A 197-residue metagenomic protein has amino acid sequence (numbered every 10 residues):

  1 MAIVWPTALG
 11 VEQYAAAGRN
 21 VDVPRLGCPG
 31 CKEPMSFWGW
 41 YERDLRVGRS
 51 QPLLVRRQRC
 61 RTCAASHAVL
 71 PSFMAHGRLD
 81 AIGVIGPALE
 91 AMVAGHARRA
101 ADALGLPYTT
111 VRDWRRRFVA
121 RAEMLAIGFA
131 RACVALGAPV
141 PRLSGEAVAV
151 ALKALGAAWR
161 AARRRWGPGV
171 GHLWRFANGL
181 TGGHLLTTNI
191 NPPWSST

Functional and structural regions predicted by a protein language model:
M1-G10, N20, M124-T197: Long C-terminal interaction/binding lobes of large macromolecular proteins
M1-M74: Short, conserved DNA-binding cores of transcription-related domains
L9, A17, W38, V47 (+4 more regions): Feature targets compositionally biased, intrinsically disordered low-complexity regions with long contiguous runs
R19, C28, W40, P87 (+3 more regions): Intrinsically disordered, low-complexity regions
R59-S144: Short, positively charged, Gly/Tyr-enriched micro-motifs that form contact patches at catalytic or ligand/partner
